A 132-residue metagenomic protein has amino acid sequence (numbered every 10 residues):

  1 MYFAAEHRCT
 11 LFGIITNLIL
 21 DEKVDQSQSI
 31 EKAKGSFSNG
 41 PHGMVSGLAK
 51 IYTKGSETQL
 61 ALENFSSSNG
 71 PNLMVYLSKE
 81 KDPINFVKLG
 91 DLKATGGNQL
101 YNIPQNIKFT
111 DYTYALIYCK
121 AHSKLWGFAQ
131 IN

Functional and structural regions predicted by a protein language model:
F3-G55: Transition segment at domain starts
M44-S46, E57, G70-N72, I84 (+1 more regions): Extracytoplasmic
G55, K79-K81, A121: Solvent-exposed strand-loop boundary residues in beta-sheet-rich modules
A61-L62, N98-N106: Exposed aromatic-hydrophobic patches
M74-Y76: Beta-strand signatures of extracellular beta-sandwich domains
D82-L89: Surface-exposed loop/edge segments in extracytoplasmic proteins
D91-G97: Short proline/glycine- and polar residue-rich coil/turn motifs
P104-Q130: Short, exposed beta-strand-loop hairpins at the edges of beta-sheets in extracellular/periplasmic proteins
